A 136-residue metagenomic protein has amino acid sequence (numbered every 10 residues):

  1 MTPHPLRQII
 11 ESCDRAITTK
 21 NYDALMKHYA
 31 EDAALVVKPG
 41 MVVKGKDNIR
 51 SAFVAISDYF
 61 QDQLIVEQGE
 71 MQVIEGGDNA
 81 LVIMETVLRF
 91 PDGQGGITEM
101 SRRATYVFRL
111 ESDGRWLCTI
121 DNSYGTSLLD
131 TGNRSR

Functional and structural regions predicted by a protein language model:
M1-A24, A34-R136: A beta-strand edge to alpha-helix "cap/lid" segment located at domain peripheries
E31: Short glycine-dipeptide loop
